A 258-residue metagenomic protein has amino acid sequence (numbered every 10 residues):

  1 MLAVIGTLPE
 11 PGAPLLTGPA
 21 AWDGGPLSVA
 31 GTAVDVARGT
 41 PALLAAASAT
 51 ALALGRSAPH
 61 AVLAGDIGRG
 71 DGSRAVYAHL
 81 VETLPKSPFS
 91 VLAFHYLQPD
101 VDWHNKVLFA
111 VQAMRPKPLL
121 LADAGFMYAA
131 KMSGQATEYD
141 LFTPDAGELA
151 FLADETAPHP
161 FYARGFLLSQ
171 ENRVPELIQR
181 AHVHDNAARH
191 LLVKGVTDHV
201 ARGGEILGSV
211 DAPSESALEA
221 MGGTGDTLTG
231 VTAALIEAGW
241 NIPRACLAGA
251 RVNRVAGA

Functional and structural regions predicted by a protein language model:
M1-F94, D102, N172-A258: Small-residue (G/A/S/T)-rich helix-start motifs and N-terminal tracts that mark the onset
V4, L120-L121, F142, L191: Residue-level marker for buried hydrophobic side chains located in beta-strands that build the well-ordered beta-sheet
P9, G125, G147: Short, glycine/serine-rich, charged loops/turns that create anion-binding and catalytic segments at active sites
L92-Y96, K117-L119: Membrane helix-loop-helix hairpins that form the core translocation module of multi-pass transporters
Q98-D100, A124-Y128: Short beta->alpha connector loops
W103-K117, A130-E138: Catalytic-core regions built around general acid/base machinery
M114-L120, N186-R189: A short helix->loop->beta-strand "cap" motif at the edges of active sites that frequently abuts
Y128-L207: Conserved phosphate/ATP/ADP-binding segment of small-molecule kinases
